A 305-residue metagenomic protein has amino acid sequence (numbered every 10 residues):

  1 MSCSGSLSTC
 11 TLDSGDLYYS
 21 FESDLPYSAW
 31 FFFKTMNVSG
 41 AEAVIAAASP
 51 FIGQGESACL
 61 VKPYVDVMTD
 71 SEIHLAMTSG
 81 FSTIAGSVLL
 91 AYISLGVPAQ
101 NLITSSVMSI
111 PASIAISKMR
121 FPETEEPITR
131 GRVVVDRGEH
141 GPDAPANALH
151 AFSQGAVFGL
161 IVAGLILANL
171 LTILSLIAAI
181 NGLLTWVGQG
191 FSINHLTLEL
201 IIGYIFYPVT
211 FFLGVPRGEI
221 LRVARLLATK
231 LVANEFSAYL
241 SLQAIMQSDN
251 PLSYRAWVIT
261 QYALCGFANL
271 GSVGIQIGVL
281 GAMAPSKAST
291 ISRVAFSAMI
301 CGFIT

Functional and structural regions predicted by a protein language model:
M1-V38: Hydrophobic alpha-helical hairpins/lids featuring a short glycine-rich hinge
G5-S14, S82-A91, S106-R120, N169-G182 (+2 more regions): Hydrophobic core segments of alpha-helical transmembrane domains in multi-pass membrane transport and ion-translocation
D16, S20-Y27, S39-G40, I52 (+5 more regions): Juxtamembrane loop-helix boundary motifs flanking transmembrane segments in multi-pass membrane proteins
T35-S94, S109, A224-T305: Alpha-helical membrane segments and immediately flanking helix-loop junctions that form or couple to the substrate/ion
V88-M108, V187-N194: Membrane-lumen (extracellular) interface motif
I103, V107-M119, G159, A163 (+3 more regions): Hydrophobic transmembrane alpha-helical segments of multi-pass transport and channel proteins
V107-I110, I114-L160: Long, contiguous bundles of hydrophobic transmembrane helices that form the permeation core of multi-pass
V157-S248: Transmembrane helical segments that form the transport core of multi-pass membrane transport proteins
